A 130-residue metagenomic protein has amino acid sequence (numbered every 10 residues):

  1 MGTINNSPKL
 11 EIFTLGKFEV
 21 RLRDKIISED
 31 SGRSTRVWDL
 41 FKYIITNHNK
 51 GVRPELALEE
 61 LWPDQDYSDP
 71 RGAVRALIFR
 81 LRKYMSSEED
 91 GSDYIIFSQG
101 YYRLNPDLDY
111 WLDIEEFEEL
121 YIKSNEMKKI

Functional and structural regions predicted by a protein language model:
M1-W38, S92-Y102: Short boundary/linker motifs that mark transitions into or out of structured domains
T14, G51, W111: Short aromatic/basic micro-patch
T14-K17, R33-K42, Y67-E88: DNA-recognition element of transcription regulators
K17, D90-I130: A short linear beta-strand->loop->alpha-helix hinge motif most characteristic of winged-helix/helix-turn-helix
I27-L61, L81: Short amphipathic alpha-helical recognition elements used for nucleic-acid or partner binding across transcription
N47, D64, Y84, E88 (+1 more regions): Phosphate/oxyanion-binding loops and surfaces in catalytic or ligand/nucleic-acid-binding neighborhoods
V52, D69, D90-S92: Short secondary-structure junction motifs
E60-S68: Short helix-coil junctions and helix-kink-helix linkers
